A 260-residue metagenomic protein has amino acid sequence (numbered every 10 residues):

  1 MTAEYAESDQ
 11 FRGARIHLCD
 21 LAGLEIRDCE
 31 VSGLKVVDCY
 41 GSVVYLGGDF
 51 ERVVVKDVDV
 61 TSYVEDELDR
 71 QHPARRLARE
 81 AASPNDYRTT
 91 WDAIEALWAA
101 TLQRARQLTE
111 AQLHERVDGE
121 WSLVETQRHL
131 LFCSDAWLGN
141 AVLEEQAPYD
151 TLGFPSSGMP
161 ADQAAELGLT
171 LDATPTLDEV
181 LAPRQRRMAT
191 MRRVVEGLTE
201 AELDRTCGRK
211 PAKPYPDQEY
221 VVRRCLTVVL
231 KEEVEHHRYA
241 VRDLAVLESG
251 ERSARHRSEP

Functional and structural regions predicted by a protein language model:
M1-E67: Tandem repeat scaffolds
S42-Y45, P73, E80, S156-G158: N- and C-terminal low-complexity/disordered segments
G47, Q107, G197: Conserved catalytic core of Hanks-type protein kinase domains
D59-Q103: Active-site-adjacent scaffolding segments
A78-T89, E110-R116, E120-L123, A173: Short acidic, glycine/Ser/Thr-rich loop/turn "cap" segments at secondary-structure junctions
D86-T89, A93-R104, D162-D204: Acidic/histidine-rich alpha-helical segments that form the ligand environment of transition-metal centers
E110-L167, A189-R192, D204-P260: Short, contiguous alpha-helical
